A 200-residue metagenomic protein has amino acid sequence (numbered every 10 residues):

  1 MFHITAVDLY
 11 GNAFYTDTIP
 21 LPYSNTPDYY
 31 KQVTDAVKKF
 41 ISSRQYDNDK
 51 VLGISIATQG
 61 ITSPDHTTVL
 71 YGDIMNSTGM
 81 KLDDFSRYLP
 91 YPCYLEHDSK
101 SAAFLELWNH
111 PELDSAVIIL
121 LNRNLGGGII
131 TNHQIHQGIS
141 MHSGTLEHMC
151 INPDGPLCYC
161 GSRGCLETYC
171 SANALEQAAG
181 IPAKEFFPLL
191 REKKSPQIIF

Functional and structural regions predicted by a protein language model:
M1-T16, I118-T131: Gly/Thr-rich phosphate-binding beta-strand-loop-beta motif of the actin/hexokinase/Hsp70
V7, T62-S63, I129, I151: Hydrophobic alpha-helical segments, especially N-terminal targeting/anchoring helices
G11-F14, T62-S63, I181-F186: Short, basic/glycine-rich phosphate-binding loops at helix/coil junctions that contact nucleotide phosphates
T16-S115: Glycine-rich phosphate-binding loop and adjoining helix at the ATP-binding site of ATP-dependent phosphoryl-transfer
D28-D47, L166-T168, A174-F200: Adenine-nucleotide phosphate-binding core of ATP-dependent small-molecule kinases
L95-S99, I151-K184: Glycine-rich phosphate-binding loop plus the immediately following alpha-helix
L113-Y169: Glycine-rich phosphate-binding loop of actin/hexokinase-like ATP-binding domains
